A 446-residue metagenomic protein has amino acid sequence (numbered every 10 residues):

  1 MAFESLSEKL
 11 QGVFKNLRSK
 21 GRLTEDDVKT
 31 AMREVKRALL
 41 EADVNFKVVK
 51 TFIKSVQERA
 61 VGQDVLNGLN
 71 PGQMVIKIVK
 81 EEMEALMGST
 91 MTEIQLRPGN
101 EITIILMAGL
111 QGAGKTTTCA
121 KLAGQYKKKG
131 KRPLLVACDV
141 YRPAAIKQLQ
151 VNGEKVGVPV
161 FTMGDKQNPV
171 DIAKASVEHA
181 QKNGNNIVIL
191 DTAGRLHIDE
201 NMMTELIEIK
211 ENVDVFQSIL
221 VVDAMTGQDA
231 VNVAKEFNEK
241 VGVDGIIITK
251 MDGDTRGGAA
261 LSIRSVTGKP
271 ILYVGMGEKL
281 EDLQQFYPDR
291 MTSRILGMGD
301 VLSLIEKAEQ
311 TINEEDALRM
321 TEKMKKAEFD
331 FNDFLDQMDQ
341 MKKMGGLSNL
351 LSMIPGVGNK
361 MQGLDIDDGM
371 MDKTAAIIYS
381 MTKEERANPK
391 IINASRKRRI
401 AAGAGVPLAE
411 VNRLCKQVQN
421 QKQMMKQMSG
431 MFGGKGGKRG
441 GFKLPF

Functional and structural regions predicted by a protein language model:
M1-K20, R290-F446: Long amphipathic alpha-helical segments used for membrane anchoring, targeting, substrate engagement, or oligomerization
S5, K20, D27, E93-G99 (+14 more regions): Replace "in large, NTP-powered and nucleic-acid-processing enzymes" with "in large, NTP-powered factors and other
L6-C138, A145-D165, I172-T192: Primarily NTPase-proximal linker/entry elements flanking Walker-type ATP/GTP-binding cores
L17, D43, V79, L110 (+9 more regions): Residue-level signature of catalytic and energy-coupling elements of molecular machines, predominantly ATP/GTP-dependent
G112-A113, Y141-P143, Q167-P169, G194-I198 (+2 more regions): Short, small-residue-enriched loops and turns at beta-alpha junctions that line or gate enzyme active sites
K129-L134, V156-V160, N186-V188, V213-S218 (+2 more regions): Short, surface-exposed connector motifs at secondary-structure boundaries
A137, G164, L190, V221-V222 (+3 more regions): Small/polar loops that bind or transfer phosphate-bearing groups
A173-V177, Q181, N185, H197 (+2 more regions): Conserved phosphate-handling catalytic cores of large alpha/beta enzymes
